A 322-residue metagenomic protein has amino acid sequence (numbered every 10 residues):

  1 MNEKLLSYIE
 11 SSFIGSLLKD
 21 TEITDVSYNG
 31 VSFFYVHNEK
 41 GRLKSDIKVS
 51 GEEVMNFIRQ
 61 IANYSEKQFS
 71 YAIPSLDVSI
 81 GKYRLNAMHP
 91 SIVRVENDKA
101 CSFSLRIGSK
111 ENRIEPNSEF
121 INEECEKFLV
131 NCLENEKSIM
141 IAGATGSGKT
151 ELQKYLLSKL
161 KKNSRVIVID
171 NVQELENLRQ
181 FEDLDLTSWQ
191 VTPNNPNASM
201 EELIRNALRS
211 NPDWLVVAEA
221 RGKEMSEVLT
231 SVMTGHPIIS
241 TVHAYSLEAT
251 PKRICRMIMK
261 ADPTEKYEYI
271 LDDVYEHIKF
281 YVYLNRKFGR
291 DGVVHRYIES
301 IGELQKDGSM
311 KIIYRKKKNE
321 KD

Functional and structural regions predicted by a protein language model:
M1-K44: N-terminal anchoring/assembly modules that precede and organize ATP-driven motor systems
H37, R42-N135: P-loop NTP-binding catalytic core
S138: Walker A (P-loop) ATP-phosphate-binding motif of ABC ATPase nucleotide-binding domains
I141-G143: Hydrophobic anchor at the beta1->P-loop junction of P-loop NTPases
G146: Walker A (P-loop) phosphate-binding loop of P-loop NTPases
K149: Conserved lysine of the Walker
Y155-Y275, N285-R286: Switch/coupling sub-region of P-loop NTPases
Y275-D322: Conserved P-loop NTPase
